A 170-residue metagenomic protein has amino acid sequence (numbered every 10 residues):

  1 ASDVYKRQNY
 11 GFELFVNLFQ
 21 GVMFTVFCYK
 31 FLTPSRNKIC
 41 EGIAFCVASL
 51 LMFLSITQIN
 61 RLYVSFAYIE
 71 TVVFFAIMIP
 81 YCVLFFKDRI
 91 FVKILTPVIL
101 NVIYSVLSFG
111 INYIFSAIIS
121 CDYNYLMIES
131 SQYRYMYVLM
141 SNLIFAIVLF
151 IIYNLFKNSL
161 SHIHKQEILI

Functional and structural regions predicted by a protein language model:
A1-Y5: Short, small-residue-biased leader/transition segments that mark boundaries at the very start of proteins
K6-G21, Y135-L139: Hydrophobic transmembrane alpha-helical segments in integral membrane proteins
N9-L14, R36-I43: N-terminal membrane topogenic signal
Q20, G42-M52: Alpha-helical transmembrane segments
V22-C40, S55-L169: Juxtamembrane segments at transmembrane-helix boundaries in multi-pass signal-transduction membrane proteins
